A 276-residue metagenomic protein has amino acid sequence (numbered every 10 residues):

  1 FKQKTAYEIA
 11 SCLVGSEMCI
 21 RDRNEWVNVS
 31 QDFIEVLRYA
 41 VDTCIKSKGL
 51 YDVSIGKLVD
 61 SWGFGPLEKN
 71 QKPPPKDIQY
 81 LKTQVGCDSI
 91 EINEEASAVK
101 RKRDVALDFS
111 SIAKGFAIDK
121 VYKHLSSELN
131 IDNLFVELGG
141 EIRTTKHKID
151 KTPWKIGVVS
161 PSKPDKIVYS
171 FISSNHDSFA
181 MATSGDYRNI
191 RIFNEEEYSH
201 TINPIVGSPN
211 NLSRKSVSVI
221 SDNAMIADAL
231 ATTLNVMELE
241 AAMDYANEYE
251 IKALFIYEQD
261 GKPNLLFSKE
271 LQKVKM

Functional and structural regions predicted by a protein language model:
F1-I20: Single conserved hydrophobic/aromatic residue that forms the stacking wall/gate of nucleotide- or nucleobase-binding
S16-E17, R21-I167: Internal glycine-rich flexible loops
K48, G139, M181, G207 (+1 more regions): Residue-level signal for inorganic ion chemistry
E94, E137, I192, N203-I205 (+1 more regions): Short, acidic, Ser/Thr-enriched surface-loop or helix-capping motifs
K148-N194: Single conserved position on a long alpha-helix in the C-terminal lobe of the eukaryotic protein kinase
E196, S208, K262-N264: Residue-level signal for well-ordered, solvent-exposed loop/turn and beta-edge residues enriched in charged/polar side
Y198-I256: Proteins synthesized as precursors that undergo proteolytic processing into mature forms
K262-M276: Low-complexity, Gly/Ser/Thr/Pro-rich intrinsically disordered linker/tail segments
